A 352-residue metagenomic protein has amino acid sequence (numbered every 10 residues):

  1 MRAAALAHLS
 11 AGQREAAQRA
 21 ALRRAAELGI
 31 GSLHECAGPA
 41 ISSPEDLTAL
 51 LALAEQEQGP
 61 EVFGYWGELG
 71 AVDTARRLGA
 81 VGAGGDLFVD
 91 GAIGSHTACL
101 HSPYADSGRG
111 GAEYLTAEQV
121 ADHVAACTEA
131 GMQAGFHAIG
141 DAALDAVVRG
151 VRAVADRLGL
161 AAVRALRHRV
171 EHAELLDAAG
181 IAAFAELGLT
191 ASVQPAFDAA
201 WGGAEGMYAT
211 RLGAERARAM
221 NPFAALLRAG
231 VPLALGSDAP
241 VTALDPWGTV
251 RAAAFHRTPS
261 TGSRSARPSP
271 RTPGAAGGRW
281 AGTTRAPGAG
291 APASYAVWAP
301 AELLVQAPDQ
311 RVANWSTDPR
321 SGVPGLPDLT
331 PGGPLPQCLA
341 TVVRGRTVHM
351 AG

Functional and structural regions predicted by a protein language model:
M1-L69, T74, G94-A143, R167 (+4 more regions): Divalent metal-binding segments
A11-E27, S32, R228, P232 (+1 more regions): Active-site microenvironment of metallo-dependent hydrolases
P39-A40, E68, G140-A142, E174-L176 (+2 more regions): Active-site-proximal loop/turn and secondary-structure-junction residues that shape catalytic pockets, frequently
E45-L47, L144-R152, W201-Y208, A239-H256 (+1 more regions): Histidine/acidic-residue-rich catalytic or RNA/ligand-binding cores of hydrolases and nuclease-related proteins
Q56-D86, R167-A178, E205-P232: Phosphate/diphosphate-binding loops
L78-G82, R152, F184-S192, A229-P232 (+1 more regions): Glycine-enriched alpha-helix->loop->beta-strand junction motifs that scaffold or abut catalytic
V81-T97, L189-A199: Non-cysteine beta-strand/loop elements that form the S-adenosyl-L-methionine
Y114-A153, T272, R279-E302: Long hydrophobic segments that form regular secondary structure
